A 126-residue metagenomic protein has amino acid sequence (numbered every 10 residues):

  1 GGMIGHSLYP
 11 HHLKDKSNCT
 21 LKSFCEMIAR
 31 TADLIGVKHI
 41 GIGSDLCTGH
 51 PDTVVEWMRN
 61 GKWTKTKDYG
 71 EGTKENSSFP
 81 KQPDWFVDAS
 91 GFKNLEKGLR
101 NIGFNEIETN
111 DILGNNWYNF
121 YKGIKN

Functional and structural regions predicted by a protein language model:
G1-I40: Catalytic pocket-lining loop regions of alpha/beta-barrel enzymes, especially the amidohydrolase/enolase/GH5 lineages
G2, A29-G36, P51, R100 (+2 more regions): Hydrophobic alpha-helix feature that most strongly marks membrane-spanning transmembrane helices and their immediate
I4, D45, T109: Conserved, mostly hydrophobic/aromatic
L8, I35-K81, W85: Short acidic/histidine-rich active-site segments
H11-D15, T48-P51, Y118-F120: Flexible loop/turn segments at secondary-structure boundaries
T20-D33, W57-G70, E96, K125-N126: Short, electropositive alpha-helical surface patch
S77-N126: Mid-to-C-terminal alpha-helical segments outside catalytic/metal-binding sites
